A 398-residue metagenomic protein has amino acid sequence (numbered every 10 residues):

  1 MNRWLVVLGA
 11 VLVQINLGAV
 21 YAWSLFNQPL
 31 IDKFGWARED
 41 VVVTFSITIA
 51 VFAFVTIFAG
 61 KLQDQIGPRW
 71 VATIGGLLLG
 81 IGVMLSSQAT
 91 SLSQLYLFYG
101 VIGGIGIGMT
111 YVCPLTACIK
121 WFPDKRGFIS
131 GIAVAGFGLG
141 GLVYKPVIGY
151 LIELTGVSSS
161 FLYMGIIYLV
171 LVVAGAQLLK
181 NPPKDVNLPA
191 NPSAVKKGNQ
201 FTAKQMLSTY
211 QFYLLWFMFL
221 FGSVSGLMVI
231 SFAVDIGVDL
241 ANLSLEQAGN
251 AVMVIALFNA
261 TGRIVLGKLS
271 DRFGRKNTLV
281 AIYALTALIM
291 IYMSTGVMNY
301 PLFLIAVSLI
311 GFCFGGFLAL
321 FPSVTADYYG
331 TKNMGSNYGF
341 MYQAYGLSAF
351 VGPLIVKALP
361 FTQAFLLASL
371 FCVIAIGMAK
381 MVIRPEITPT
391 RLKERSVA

Functional and structural regions predicted by a protein language model:
W23-N27, K204-L266: Extracytoplasmic gate region of multi-pass secondary transporters
L30, G108-F122, I129-S130, G316-Y329: Intracellular juxtamembrane helix-capping segments at the cytosolic ends of symmetry-related transmembrane helices
F54-L92, S270, K276: Conserved MFS/SLC helix-loop-helix module at the cytosolic interface between two early adjacent transmembrane helices
G82, Q94-G108, L220, L302-G315: Hydrophobic core of transmembrane alpha-helices in multi-pass small-molecule transporters, especially MFS/SLC-type
I132-A133, F137-P183: Helix-loop-helix hairpin linking two adjacent transmembrane segments in secondary transporters
G141, Y328-P360: A late C-terminal transmembrane helix in Major Facilitator Superfamily
N181-F201, P389-S396: Flexible cytoplasmic inter-helical loops of multi-pass small-molecule transporters
S225, Q247-V324: C-terminal transmembrane helical hairpin of 12-TM major facilitator-type secondary transporters
